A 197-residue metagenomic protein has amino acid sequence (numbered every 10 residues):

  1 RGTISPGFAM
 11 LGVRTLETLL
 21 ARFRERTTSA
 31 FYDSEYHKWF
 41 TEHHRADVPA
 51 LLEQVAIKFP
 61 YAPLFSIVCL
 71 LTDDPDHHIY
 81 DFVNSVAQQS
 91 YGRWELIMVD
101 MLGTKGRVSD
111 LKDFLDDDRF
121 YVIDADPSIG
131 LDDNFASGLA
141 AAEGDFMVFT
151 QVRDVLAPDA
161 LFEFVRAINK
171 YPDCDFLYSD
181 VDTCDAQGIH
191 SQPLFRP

Functional and structural regions predicted by a protein language model:
T18-S85: N-proximal low-complexity "stem/linker" segments adjacent to membrane-targeting elements
P60, V83-R93, K170: Short, acidic, metal-binding catalytic loop of nucleotide-sugar glycosyltransferases
C69, M98-V99, Y178-D180: Short beta-strand segments
A87-S128: Acidic donor-binding segment of Leloir-type glycosyltransferases
M101, T150-V152, Y178: Active-site acidic Asp-centered loop
A125-A142: Glycine-rich, basic loop-to-helix element that forms the pyrophosphate-binding segment of sugar-nucleotide handling
M147: Short aromatic/hydrophobic "clamp" motif used to bind/position activated sugar donors
V155, D159-S191: Conserved donor NDP-sugar-binding/catalytic core segment of glycosyltransferases
